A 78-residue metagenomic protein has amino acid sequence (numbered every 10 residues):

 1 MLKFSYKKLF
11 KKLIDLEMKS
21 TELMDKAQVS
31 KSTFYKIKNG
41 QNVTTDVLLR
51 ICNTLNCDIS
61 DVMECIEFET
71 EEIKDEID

Functional and structural regions predicted by a protein language model:
M1-E22: A short, Lys/Arg-rich alpha-helix, primarily the initiator
I14, D25, N53: Alpha-helical residues within the helix-turn-helix
I14, Q28, N39, E67: Residue-level detection of the helix-turn-helix DNA-binding "recognition helix"
E17, K36, E64-D78: Short, charged recognition helix plus adjacent turn of helix-turn-helix-like nucleic-acid-binding domains
E17-Y35: Short alpha-helical DNA-recognition segment
Q41-N53: Short, basic-rich loop-to-helix N-cap that marks the start of a DNA-contacting helix
